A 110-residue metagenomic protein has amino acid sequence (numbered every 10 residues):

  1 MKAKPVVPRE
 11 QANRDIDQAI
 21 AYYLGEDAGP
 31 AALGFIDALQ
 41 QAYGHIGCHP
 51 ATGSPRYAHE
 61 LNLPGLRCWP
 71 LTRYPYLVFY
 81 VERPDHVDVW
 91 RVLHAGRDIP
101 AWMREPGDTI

Functional and structural regions predicted by a protein language model:
M1-L66, P100-R104, D108-I110: Basic, Lys/Arg-enriched alpha-helical interface segments
L71-I110: Enriched for short, Lys/Arg-rich terminal
